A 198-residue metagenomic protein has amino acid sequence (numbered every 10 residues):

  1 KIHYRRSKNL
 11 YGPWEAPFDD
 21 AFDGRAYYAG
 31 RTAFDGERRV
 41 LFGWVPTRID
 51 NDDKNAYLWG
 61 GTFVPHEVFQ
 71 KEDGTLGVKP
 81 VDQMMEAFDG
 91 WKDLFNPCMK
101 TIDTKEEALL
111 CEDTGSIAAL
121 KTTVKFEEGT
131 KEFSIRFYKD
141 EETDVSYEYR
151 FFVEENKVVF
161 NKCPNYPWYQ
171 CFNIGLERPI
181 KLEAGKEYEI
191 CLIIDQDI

Functional and structural regions predicted by a protein language model:
K1-K8: Loop/turn-rich, solvent-exposed surfaces of beta-rich toroidal or solenoidal domains
K8-E15: Asp-box/BNR beta-propeller loop motif
A16, D23-R25, F34-G43, T47-I198: Beta-rich accessory regions
A29-R31: Conserved beta-strand position repeated once per blade in WD40 beta-propeller domains
